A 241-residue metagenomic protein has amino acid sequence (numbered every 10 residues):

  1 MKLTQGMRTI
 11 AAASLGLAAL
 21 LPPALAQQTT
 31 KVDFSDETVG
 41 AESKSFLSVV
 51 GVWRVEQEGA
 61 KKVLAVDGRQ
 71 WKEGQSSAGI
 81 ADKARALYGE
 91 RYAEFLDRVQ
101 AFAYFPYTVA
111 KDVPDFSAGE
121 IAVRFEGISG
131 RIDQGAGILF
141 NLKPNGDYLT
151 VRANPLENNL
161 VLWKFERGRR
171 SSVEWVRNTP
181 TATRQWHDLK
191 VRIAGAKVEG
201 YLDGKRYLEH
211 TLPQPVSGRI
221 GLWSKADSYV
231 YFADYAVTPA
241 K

Functional and structural regions predicted by a protein language model:
K2-S14: Bacterial N-terminal signal peptides that target proteins for export
P22-A26: Sec/Tat signal peptide C-region and signal peptidase I cleavage site
D33, P215-K241: Ligand-recognition surfaces built from glycine- and aromatic
F34, I121-V123, R184-G200: Short tryptophan-centered beta-strand motifs in secreted/extracellular beta-sheet-rich domains of glycan-recognition
A41-R91: Extracellular glycan-recognition surfaces and repeat-rich motifs
R69-E166: Secretory/extracellular carbohydrate-interaction modules and structurally similar beta-sandwich "look-alikes"
E166-D188: Short, aromatic/His-centered strand-loop micro-motif at the edge of beta-sheets
Y201-G221: Short, solvent-exposed beta-strand-to-loop segments that form ligand-recognition rims of beta-rich domains
